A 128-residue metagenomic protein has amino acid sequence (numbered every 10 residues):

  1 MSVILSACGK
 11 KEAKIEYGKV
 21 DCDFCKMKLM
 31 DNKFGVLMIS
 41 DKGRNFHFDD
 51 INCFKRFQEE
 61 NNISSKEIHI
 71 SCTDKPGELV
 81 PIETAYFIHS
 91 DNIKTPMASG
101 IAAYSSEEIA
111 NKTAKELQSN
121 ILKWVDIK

Functional and structural regions predicted by a protein language model:
I4-A7: C-terminal motif of bacterial Sec signal peptides marking the signal peptidase cleavage site
G9-K11: Bacterial signal peptide processing site
G18: Short metal-coordination and nucleic-acid-contact micro-motifs, chiefly zinc-binding Cys/His arrays
D23-I63: Post-signal-peptide N-terminal segment of Sec-exported extracytoplasmic proteins
D31-K42, V80-M97: Short aromatic-glycine-(Arg/Gly/Cys) micro-motifs in beta-strand/loop hairpins
S64-F87, N92, K123-K128: Charge-dense polyanion-binding interfaces
A103-K128: C-terminal partner/receptor-binding element of secreted or periplasmic proteins
